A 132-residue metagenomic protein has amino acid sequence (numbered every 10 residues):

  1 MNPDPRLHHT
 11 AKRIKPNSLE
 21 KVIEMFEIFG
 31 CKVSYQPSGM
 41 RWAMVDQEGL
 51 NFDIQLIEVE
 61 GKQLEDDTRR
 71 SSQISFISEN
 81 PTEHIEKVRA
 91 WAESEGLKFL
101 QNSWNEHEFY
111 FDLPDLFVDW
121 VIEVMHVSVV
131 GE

Functional and structural regions predicted by a protein language model:
M1-I23, S72-I74, S128-E132: N-terminal beta-strand motif that seeds the catalytic metal site of vicinal oxygen chelate
M1-P3, D46, R89-E132: Vicinal oxygen chelate
N2, K12-F52, A90: Core segments of cupin and vicinal oxygen chelate
R6, L50, R70-S72, H107: Residues that flank catalytic or metal-binding motifs in active/ligand-binding sites
P16-L19, E79-E83: Helix N-cap motif at beta-to-alpha junctions
R41-A43, S72-I74, H107-F109: Short beta-strand micro-motifs in enzyme catalytic cores
E58-L64: A cross-kingdom feature marking solvent-exposed beta-strand/loop segments within repeated, beta-rich binding/scaffold
P81-W91: Short amphipathic alpha-helices within nucleic acid-binding modules
